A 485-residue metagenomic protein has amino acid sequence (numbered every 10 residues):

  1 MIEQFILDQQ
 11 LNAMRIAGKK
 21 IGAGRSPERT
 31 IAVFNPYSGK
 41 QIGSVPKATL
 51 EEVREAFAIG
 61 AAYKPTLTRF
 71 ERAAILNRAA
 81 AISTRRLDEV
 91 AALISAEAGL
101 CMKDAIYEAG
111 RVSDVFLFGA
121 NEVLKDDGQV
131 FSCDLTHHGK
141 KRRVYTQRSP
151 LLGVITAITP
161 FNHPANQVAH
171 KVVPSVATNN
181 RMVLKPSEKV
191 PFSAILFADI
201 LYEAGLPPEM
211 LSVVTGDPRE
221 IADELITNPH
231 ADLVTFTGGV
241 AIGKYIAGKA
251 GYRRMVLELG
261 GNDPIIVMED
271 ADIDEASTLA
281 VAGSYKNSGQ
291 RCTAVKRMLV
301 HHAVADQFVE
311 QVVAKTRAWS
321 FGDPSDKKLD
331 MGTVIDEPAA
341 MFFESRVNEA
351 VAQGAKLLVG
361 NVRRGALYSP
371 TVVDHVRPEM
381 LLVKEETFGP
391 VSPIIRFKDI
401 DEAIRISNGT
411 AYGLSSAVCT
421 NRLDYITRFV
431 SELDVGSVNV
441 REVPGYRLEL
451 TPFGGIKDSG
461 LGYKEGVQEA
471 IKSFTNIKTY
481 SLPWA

Functional and structural regions predicted by a protein language model:
M1-K141: N-terminal Rossmann-like NAD(P)+-binding subdomain of aldehyde/semialdehyde dehydrogenases
P36, L50-V53, R69, L87 (+7 more regions): Residues at or immediately preceding the N-termini of alpha-helices
S38-S44, A74, A231, I266 (+4 more regions): Conserved C-terminal structural/oligomerization subdomain of aldehyde/semialdehyde dehydrogenase
G39, R72, I94, F116 (+9 more regions): Residue-level signal for inorganic ion chemistry
Q41-A48, A61-T66, T156-A157, I265-V267 (+5 more regions): Short, well-ordered beta-strand elements within core beta-sheets of diverse protein domains
A61-K64, A80-L87, A91, A98 (+15 more regions): Structural signal for hydrophobic packing residues in well-ordered secondary-structure cores of soluble enzyme domains
G128-E275, F397: Rossmann-like NAD(P) dinucleotide-binding subdomain of oxidoreductase/dehydrogenase enzymes
A241-R377, I400, V440: ALDH superfamily catalytic-core signature
